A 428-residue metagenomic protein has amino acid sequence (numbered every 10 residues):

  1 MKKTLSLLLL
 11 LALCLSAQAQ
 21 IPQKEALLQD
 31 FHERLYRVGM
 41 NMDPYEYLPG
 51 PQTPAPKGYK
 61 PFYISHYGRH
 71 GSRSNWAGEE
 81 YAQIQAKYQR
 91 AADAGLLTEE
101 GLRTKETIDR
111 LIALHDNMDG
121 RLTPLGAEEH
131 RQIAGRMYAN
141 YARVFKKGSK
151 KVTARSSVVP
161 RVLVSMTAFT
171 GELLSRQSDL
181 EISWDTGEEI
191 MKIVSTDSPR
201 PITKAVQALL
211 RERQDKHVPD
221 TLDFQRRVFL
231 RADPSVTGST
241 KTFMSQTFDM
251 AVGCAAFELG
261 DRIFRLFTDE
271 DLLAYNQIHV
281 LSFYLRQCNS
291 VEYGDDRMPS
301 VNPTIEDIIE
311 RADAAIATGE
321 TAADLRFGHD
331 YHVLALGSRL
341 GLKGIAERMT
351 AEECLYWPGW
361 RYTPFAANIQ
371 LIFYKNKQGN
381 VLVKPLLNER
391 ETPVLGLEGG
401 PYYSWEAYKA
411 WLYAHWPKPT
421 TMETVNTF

Functional and structural regions predicted by a protein language model:
M1-Q23: Bacterial Sec-dependent N-terminal signal peptides
Q20-T153, S157-D324, G328-F428: Signature for phosphate-centric chemistry
